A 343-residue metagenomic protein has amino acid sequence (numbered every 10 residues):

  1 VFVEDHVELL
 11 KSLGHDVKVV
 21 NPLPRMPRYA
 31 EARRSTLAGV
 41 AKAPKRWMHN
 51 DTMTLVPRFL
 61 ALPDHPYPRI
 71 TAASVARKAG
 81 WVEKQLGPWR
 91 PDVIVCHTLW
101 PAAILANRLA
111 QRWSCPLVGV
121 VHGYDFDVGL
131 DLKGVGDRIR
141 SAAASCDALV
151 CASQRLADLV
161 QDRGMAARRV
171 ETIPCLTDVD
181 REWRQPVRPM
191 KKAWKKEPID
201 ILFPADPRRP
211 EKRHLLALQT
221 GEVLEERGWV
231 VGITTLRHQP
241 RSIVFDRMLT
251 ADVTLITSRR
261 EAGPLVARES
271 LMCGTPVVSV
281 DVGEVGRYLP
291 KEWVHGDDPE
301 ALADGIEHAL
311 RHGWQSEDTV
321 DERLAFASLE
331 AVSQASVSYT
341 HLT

Functional and structural regions predicted by a protein language model:
V1-A43, M48, E330: N-terminal subdomain of nucleotide-sugar transferases
L23, R155, L176: Carbohydrate-associated surface elements
G129-L130, Q161, L176-A193, E197: Acidic anion/phosphate-binding donor-loop and adjacent secondary structure in glycosyltransferase catalytic cores
A193-K212, L218-G221: Conserved donor-binding/catalytic core segment of Leloir-type glycosyltransferases
R259: Aromatic "clamp/platform" in nucleotide-sugar-dependent glycosyltransferases that forms part of the donor/acceptor
A267, P276-S279: Short hydrophobic beta-strand element within catalytic cores of glycosyltransferases and related nucleotide-activated
K291-E300, E307-G313: Conserved acidic donor-binding segment of nucleotide-sugar-dependent glycosyltransferases
T340-T343: Conserved small/polar residues in nucleotide/adenosyl-binding loops
